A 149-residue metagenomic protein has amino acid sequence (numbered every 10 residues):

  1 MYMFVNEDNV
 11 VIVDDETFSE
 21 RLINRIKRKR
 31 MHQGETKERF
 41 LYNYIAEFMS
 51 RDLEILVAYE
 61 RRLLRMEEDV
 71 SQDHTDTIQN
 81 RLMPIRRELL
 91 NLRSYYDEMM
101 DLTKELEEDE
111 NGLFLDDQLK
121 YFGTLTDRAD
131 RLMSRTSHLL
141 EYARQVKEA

Functional and structural regions predicted by a protein language model:
M1-N80, S94-D97, K104: Extended alpha-helical interaction modules
R65-E67, H74-A149: Membrane-associated alpha-helical segments
